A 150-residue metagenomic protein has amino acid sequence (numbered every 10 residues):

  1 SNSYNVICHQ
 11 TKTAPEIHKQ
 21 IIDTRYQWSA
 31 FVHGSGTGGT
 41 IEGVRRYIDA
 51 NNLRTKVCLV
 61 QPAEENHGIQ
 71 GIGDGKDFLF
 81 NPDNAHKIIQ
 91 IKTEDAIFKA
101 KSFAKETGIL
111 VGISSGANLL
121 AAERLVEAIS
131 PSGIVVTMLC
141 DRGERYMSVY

Functional and structural regions predicted by a protein language model:
S1-S3, V111-I113, L119-I134: Structural signature of the thiamine diphosphate
S1-S35, D95-I109: Active-site/ligand-binding-proximal alpha/beta "capping" segment
S1-Y4, S35-G39, Q61-N66, K92-T93 (+2 more regions): Glycine-rich beta-alpha junction loops
Q27-G34, T55-A63, I134-C140: Beta-strand segments within the central parallel beta-sheet cores of soluble alpha/beta enzyme folds
G34-R45, S114-A122: Short glycine/serine/threonine-rich phosphate/pyrophosphate-binding segments that cradle anionic phosphate groups
R46-I113, A128, V149-Y150: Active-site/ligand-binding loops adjacent to catalytic centers
F78, E123-Y150: Phosphate-binding loop/pocket of nucleotide- and phosphate-handling active sites
